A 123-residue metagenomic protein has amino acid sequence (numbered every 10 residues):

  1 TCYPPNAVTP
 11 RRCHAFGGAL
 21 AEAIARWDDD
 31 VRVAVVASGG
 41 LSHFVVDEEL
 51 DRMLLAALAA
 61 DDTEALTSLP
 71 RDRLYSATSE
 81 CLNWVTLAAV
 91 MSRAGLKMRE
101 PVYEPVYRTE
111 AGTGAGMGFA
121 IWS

Functional and structural regions predicted by a protein language model:
T1-G18, E22-R26, V46-S123: Flexible, D/E/H-enriched segments
V31-G39: Beta-strand elements within well-structured catalytic alpha/beta cores of enzymes that handle phosphate/sulfate esters
S38-D47: A structural signal for small-residue-enriched, beta-sheet-centric alpha/beta enzyme cores and oligomeric scaffold folds
